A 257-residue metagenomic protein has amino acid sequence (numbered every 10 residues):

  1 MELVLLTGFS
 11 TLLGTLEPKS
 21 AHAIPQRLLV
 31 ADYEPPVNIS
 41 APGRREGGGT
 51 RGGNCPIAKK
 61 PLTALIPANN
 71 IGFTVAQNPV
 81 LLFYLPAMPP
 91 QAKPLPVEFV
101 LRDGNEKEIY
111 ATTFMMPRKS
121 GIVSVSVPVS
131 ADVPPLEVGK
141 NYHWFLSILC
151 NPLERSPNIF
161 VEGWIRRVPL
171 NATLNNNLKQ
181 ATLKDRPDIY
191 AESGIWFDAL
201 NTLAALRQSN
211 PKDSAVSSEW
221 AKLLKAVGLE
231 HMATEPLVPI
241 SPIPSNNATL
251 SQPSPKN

Functional and structural regions predicted by a protein language model:
A21-K60: N-proximal, low-complexity, solvent-exposed accessory regions that precede a main structured/catalytic
L28-S40, I71, M115, V138 (+3 more regions): Extended, polar beta-sheet/loop recognition surfaces of beta-rich domains that mediate binding to diverse ligands
A68-L85: Contiguous beta-strand segments within globular domains
A87-F99, N105-K107: Solvent-exposed loop/turn segments flanking beta-strands in beta-repeat/beta-sandwich domains
I109-G121: Solvent-exposed serine/threonine-rich low-complexity stretches and specific carbohydrate-binding patches
V123-V138: Signal that preferentially marks extracellular ectodomain short beta-strand elements of beta-sandwich modules
V138-N151, A204: Internal, hydrophobic beta-strand segments that form the core of beta-sheet-rich folds
P211, E219-N257: Preference for solvent-exposed, low-hydrophobicity sequence contexts
